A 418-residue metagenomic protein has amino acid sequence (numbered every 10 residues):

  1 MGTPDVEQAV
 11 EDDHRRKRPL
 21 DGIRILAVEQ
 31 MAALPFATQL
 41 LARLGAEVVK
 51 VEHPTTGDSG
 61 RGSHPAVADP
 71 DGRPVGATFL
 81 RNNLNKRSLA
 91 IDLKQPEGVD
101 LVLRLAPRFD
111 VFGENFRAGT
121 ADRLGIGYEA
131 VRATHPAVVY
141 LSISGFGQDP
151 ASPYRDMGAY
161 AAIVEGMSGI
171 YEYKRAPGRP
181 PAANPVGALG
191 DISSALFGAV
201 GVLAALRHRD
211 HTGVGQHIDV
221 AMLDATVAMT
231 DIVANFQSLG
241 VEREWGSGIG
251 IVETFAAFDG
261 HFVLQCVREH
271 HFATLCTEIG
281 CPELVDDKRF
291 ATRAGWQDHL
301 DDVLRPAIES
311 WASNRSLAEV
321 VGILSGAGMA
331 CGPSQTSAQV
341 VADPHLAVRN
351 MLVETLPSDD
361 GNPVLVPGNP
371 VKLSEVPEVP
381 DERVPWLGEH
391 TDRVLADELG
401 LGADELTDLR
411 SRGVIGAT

Functional and structural regions predicted by a protein language model:
M1-G201, A205-H211, Q237-S238, W386 (+1 more regions): N-terminal helix-loop segment corresponding to the beta1-alpha1 unit of nucleotide/adenylate-binding folds
V48-V51, S325-Q339, L401-L406: Short, well-structured beta-strand/strand-turn elements
T55, G145-G147, M222-V227, D259 (+3 more regions): Glycine-rich beta-alpha junction loops
A183-S193, G246-V252, H261-V263, A291-G295 (+1 more regions): A short glycine-threonine-serine/GTX helix/turn-capping micro-motif
A205-E242: Substrate-binding/catalytic subdomain of NAD(P)-dependent oxidoreductase enzymes
I251-A327, C331: Aromatic-enriched alpha-helical interface/lid elements that frame and gate functional surfaces
G326-V379: A glycine-rich dinucleotide-binding beta-alpha-beta segment and adjacent secondary-structure elements that constitute
V364-A403: C-terminal active-site "lid" helix and adjoining low-complexity regulatory extension at the edge of ATP-using catalytic
